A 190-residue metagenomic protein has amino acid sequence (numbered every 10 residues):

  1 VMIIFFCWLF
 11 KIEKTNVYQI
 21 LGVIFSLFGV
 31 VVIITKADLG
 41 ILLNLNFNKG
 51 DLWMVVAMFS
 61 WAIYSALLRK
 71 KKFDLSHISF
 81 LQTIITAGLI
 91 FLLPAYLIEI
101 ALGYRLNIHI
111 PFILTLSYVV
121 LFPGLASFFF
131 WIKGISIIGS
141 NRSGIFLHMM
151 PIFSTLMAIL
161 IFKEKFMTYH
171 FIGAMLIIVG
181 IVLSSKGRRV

Functional and structural regions predicted by a protein language model:
F5-F6, V31-V32, L52-L67, L93-R142 (+3 more regions): Hydrophobic alpha-helical transmembrane segments of multi-pass membrane transport proteins, especially secondary
F6, T15-A37, H148, M157 (+1 more regions): Hydrophobic transmembrane alpha-helices of multi-pass small-molecule transport proteins
L9-K11, T15, K71, F80 (+2 more regions): Hydrophobic/aromatic residues within transmembrane alpha-helices of multi-pass small-molecule transporters
T15-L27, L75-I84, G139: Cytoplasmic-side transmembrane-helix entry/capping segments in multi-pass membrane proteins
I20-F25, L52, V56, T83-I90 (+3 more regions): Hydrophobic residues within alpha-helical transmembrane segments of multi-pass solute transporters/permease subunits
G22, A37-I41, I84, V119 (+2 more regions): Polytopic endomembrane small-metabolite transporters, centered on the Drug/Metabolite Transporter
G40-F47, G103-H109: Helix-boundary and loop/linker segments of multi-pass membrane transporters
I63-G88: Juxtamembrane helix-loop-helix junctions in multi-pass membrane proteins
